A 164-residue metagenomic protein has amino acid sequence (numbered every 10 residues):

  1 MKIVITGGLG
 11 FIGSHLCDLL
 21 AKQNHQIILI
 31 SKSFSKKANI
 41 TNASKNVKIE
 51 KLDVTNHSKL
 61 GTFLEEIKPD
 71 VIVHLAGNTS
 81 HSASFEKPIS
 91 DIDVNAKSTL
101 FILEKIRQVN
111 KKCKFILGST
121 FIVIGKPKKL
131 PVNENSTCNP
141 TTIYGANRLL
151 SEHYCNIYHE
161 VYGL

Functional and structural regions predicted by a protein language model:
K2, Q26-I27, K114: Residues at the starts of beta-strands that form the adenosine-phosphate
I3-Q23: N-terminal Rossmann NAD(P)H-binding glycine-rich loop of SDR-like oxidoreductase domains
T6, I30, I72-N78, F115-F121: SDR active-site strand-loop-helix element
H25-S35: Conserved glycine-rich Rossmann-like NAD(P)H-binding loop of the short-chain dehydrogenase/reductase
S44-N56: Rossmann-fold cofactor-recognition segment
V54-V94: NAD(P)H-binding glycine-rich loop region in Rossmannoid oxidoreductase-like domains and their noncatalytic homologs
E86-F101, I122-L164: Catalytic helix-loop patch of NAD(P)-dependent Rossmann-fold dehydrogenases
V109-C113: A short helix->loop->beta-strand "cap" motif at the edges of active sites that frequently abuts
